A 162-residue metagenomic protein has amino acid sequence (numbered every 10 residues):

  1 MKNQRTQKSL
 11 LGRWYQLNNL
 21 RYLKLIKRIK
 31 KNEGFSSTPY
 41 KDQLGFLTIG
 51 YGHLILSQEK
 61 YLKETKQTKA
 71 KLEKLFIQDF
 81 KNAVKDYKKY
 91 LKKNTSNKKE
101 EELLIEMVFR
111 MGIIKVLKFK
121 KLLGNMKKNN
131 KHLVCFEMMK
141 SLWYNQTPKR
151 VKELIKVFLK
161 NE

Functional and structural regions predicted by a protein language model:
K2-T38, H53, L62, Q67 (+3 more regions): Long, amphipathic alpha-helical surface segments
L25, Q43-G45, E100: Residues that flank catalytic or metal-binding motifs in active/ligand-binding sites
S37-Y40, K89-E101: Surface-exposed patches in mature extracellular/periplasmic domains of secreted proteins
Q43-L56: Short N-terminal mixed-charge amphipathic segments
E59: Catalytic phosphate/metal-binding cores of nucleic-acid and nucleotide-processing enzymes, i.e., regions that mediate
I105-M111: Short, hydrophobic/amphipathic alpha-helical patches that form generic packing surfaces within helical domains
